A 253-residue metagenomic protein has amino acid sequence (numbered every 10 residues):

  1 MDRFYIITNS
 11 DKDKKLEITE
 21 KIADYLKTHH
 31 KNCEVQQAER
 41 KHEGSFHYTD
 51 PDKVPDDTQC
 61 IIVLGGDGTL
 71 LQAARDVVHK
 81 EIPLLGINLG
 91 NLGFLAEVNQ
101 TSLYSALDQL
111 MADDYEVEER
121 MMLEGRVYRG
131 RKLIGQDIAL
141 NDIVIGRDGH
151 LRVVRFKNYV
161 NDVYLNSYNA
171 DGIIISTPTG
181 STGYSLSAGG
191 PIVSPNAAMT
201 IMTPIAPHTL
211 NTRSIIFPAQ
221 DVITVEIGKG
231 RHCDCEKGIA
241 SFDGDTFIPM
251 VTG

Functional and structural regions predicted by a protein language model:
M1-C60, L64, T101-E116, V127-D137: ATP/NTP phosphate-donor binding region
N9, I62, G66, N88 (+2 more regions): A residue-level signal for conserved active-site and pocket-lining positions in enzyme catalytic cores
K15, G68-A73, T182-S187: Short glycine/serine/threonine-rich phosphate/pyrophosphate-binding segments that cradle anionic phosphate groups
I61, L84, I173-I174: Short, well-ordered beta-strand core segments
Q72, V77-I87, L92-F94: Gly/Ser-rich helix-loop-strand patches that form or flank binding pockets for ribonucleotide-derived cofactors
L92-D171: Catalytic core of DAGKc-family lipid kinases
I145, N161-Y164, T212-G253: ATP/nucleoside-binding phosphotransfer catalytic cores, i.e., glycine-rich phosphate-binding loops
N166-A170, I175-N211: Gly/Ser/Thr-rich active-site loops/lids in small-molecule metabolic enzymes that frequently grip phosphoryl groups
